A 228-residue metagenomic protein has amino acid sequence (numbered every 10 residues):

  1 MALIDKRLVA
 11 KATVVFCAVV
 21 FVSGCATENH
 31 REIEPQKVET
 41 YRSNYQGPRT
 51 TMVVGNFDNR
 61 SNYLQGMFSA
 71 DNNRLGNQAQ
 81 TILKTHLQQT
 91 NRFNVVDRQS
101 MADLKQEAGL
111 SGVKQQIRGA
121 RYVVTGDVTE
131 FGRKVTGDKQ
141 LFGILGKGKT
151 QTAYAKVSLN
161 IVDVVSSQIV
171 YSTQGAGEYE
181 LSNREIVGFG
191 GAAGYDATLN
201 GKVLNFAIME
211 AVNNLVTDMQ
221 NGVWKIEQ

Functional and structural regions predicted by a protein language model:
A2-T13: Bacterial N-terminal signal peptides that target proteins for export
L3-I4, M67-F68, L141-L145: Short, aromatic- and cysteine-enriched interfacial helices/patches that mediate contacts at lipid membranes
V19-V22: Bacterial Sec-type N-terminal signal peptides, specifically the leucine/valine-rich hydrophobic h-region
C25-V95, S100-A108, L181, V187-D196 (+2 more regions): A structural "domain/chain start" motif
T51-D58, I82-H86, N94-V96, R121-T129 (+2 more regions): Soluble periplasmic/extracytoplasmic beta-strand elements of cell-envelope proteins
D103-V170, E180-N183, F189-A197: Surface-exposed short loop/turn segments
V170-Q174, M209-E210: Juxtamembrane/interfacial segments around transmembrane helices
G177: Short, solvent-exposed beta-strand-to-loop segments that form ligand-recognition rims of beta-rich domains
